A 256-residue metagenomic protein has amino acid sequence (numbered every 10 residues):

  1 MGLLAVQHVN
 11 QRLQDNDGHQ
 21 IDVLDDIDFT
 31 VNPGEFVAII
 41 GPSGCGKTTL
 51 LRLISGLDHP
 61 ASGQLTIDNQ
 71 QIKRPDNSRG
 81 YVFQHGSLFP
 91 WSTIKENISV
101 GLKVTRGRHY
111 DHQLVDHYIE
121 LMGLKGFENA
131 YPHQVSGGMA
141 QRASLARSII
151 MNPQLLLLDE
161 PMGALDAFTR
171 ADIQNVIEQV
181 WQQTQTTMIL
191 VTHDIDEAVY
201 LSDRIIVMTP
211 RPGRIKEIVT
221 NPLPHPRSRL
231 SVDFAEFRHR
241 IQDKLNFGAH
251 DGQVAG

Functional and structural regions predicted by a protein language model:
I40-P42: The feature captures the beta-strand-to-loop junction immediately N-terminal to the Walker
S55: Helix-to-loop junction immediately C-terminal to a conserved catalytic motif
G63-P75: Conserved ABC transporter NBD signature motif
K95-K103, H112, D116, T220: Short helical segment in ABC ATPase nucleotide-binding domains corresponding to the A-loop/adjacent helical element
H109-F127, Q179: Conserved ABC ATPase "signature" region
A130-H133, M151: Conserved signature/switch motifs of ABC ATPase nucleotide-binding domains
L156-D159: Catalytic Walker B motif of ABC-type/P-loop ATPase nucleotide-binding domains
